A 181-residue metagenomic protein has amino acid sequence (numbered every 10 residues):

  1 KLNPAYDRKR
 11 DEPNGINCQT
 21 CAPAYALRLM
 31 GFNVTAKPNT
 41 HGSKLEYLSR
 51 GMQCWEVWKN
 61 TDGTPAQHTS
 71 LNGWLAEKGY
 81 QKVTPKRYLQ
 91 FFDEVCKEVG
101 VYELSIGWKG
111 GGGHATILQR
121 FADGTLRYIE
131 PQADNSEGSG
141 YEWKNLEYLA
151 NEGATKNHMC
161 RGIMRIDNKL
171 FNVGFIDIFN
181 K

Functional and structural regions predicted by a protein language model:
K1, D11, I16, T64 (+2 more regions): Intrinsic-disorder-associated interaction segments
K1-W58: Active-site nucleophile-adjacent alpha helix/oxyanion-hole segment immediately C-terminal to the catalytic cysteine
N3, E46-S49, N72, L89-D93 (+1 more regions): Generic detector of well-ordered alpha-helical segments enriched in charged/polar residues, highlighting helical
A5, A22-A26, A36, A66 (+6 more regions): A sequence-composition feature that detects small, non-aromatic residues
T20, T35, T40, T61-T64 (+6 more regions): Residue-identity detector for threonine
L45-T84: Acidic, glycine-rich loop-and-strand cores that form catalytic or ligand-binding grooves in diverse globular domains
G79, P85-K181: Active-site or metal-binding loop neighborhoods of secreted/extracellular toxin and effector enzymes
